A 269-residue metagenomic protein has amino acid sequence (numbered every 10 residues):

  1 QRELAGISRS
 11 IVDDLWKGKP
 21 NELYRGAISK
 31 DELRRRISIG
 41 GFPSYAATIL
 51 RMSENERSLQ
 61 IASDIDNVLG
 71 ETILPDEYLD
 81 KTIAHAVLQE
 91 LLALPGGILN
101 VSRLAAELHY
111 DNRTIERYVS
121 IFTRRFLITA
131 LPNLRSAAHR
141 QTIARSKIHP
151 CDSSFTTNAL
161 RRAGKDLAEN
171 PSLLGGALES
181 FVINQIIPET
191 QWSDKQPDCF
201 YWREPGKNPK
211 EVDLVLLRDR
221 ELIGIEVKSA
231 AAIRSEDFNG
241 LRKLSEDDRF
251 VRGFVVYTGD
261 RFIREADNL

Functional and structural regions predicted by a protein language model:
Q1-R2: Conserved AAA+ ATPase "SRH/arginine-finger" region at the nucleotide-binding site
G6-A159, A163-G164, E169-A177, F181-N184: Interdomain hinge/linker elements that couple catalytic modules in large macromolecular machines
S120-I121, L127-I128, P132-L269: A cross-kingdom feature that marks ATP-driven nucleic-acid transaction machinery
